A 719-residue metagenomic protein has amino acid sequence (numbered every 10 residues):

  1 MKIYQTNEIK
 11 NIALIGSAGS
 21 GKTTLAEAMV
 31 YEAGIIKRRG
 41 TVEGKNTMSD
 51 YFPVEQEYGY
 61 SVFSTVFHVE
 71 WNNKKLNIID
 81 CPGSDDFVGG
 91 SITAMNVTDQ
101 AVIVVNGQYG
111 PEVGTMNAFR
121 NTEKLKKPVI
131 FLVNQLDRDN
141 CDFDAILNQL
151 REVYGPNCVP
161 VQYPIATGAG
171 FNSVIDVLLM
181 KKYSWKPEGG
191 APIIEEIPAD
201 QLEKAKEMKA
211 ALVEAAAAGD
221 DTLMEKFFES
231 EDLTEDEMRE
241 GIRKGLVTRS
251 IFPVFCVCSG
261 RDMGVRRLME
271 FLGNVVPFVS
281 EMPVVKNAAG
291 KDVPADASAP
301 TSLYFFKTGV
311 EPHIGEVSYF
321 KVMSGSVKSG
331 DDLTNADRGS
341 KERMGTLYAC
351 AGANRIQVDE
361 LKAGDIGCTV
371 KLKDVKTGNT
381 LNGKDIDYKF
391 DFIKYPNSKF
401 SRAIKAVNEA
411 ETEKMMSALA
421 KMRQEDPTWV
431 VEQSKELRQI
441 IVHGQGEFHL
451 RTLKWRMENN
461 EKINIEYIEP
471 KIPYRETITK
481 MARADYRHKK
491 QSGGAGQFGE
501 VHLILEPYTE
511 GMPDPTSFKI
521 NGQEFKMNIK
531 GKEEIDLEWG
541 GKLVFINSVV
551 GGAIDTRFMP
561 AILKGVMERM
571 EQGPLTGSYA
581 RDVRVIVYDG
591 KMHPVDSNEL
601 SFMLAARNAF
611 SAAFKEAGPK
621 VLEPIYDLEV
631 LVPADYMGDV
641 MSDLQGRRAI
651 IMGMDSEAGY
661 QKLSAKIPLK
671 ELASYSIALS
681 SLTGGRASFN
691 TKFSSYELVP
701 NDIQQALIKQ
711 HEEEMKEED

Functional and structural regions predicted by a protein language model:
M1-S20, G107-P312, G367: P-loop NTPase catalytic nucleotide-binding module
M1-V105, Y109-P111, P160, A205 (+1 more regions): P-loop NTPase switch module centered on the Walker A-proximal segment
Y4-N7, K45, D236-P253, Q357-D365 (+1 more regions): Short, hydrophobic/aliphatic alpha-helical segments
T6-I9, T23, K45-N46, G59-F63 (+27 more regions): Amphipathic alpha-helical transducer elements in NTP-driven molecular machines
N46, N72-L76, M95-V102, A216-K226 (+2 more regions): Gly-rich Lys/Arg/Thr-decorated short loops/hinges at beta-loop-alpha junctions or inter-strand turns that position
N73-K75, T98-I103, K126-L132, T248-P253 (+3 more regions): Short, surface-exposed connector motifs at secondary-structure boundaries
I78-D80, F255-C256, V442-H443: Short hydrophobic beta-strand that contains or immediately precedes a catalytic carboxylate
L147-Q149, C158-P160, P164, G168 (+2 more regions): Accessory interaction regions appended to the cores of large information-processing enzymes
